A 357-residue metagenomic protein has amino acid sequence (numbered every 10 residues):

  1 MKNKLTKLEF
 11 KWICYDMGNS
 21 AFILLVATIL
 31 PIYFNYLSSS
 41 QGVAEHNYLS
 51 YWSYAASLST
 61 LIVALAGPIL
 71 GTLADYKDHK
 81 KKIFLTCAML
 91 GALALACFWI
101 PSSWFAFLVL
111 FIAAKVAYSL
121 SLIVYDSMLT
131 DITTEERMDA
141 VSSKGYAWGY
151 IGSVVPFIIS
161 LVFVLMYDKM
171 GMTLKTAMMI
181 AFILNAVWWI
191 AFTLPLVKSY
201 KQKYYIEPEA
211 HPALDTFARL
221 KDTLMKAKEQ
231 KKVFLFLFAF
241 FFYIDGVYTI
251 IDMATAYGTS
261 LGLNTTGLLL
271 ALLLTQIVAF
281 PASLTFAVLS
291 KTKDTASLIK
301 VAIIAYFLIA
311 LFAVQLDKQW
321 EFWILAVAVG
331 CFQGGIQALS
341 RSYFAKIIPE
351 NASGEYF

Functional and structural regions predicted by a protein language model:
K2-F10, K201-L237: Juxtamembrane intracellular "pre-TM" segments in multi-pass secondary transporters
N3-T60, K232-N264, L268-A271: Helix-loop boundary and gating motifs at the non-cytosolic
L65-H79, P281-T295: Helix-to-loop junctions at the C-terminal end of transmembrane segments in multipass secondary transporters
K82-C97, S297-F312: Structural signature of the two symmetry-related core transmembrane helices
F98-F111, V314-A326: Helix-loop junctions at membrane interfaces in 12-TM secondary transporters
L120-T134, G335-P349: Intracellular juxtamembrane helix-capping segments at the cytosolic ends of symmetry-related transmembrane helices
S142-V164: Glycine-rich segments within core transmembrane alpha-helices of 12-TM secondary carriers
P156-D168, A186-Y205: C-terminal membrane-cytosol helix-exit motif in multi-pass small-molecule transporters
